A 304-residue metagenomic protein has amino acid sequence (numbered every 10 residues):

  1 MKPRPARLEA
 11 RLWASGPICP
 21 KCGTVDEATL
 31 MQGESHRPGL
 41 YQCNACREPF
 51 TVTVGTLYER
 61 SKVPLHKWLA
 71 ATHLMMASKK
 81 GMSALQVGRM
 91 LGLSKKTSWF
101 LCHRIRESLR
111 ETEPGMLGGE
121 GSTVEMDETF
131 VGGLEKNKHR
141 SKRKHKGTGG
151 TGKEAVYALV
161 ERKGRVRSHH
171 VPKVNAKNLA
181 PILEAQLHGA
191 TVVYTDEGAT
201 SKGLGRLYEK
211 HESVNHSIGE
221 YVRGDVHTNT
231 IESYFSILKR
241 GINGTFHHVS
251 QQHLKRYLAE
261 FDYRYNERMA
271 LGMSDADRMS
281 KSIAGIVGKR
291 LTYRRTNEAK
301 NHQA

Functional and structural regions predicted by a protein language model:
M1-A304: Residue-level recognition of single "structural anchor" positions that define or cap local secondary structure
